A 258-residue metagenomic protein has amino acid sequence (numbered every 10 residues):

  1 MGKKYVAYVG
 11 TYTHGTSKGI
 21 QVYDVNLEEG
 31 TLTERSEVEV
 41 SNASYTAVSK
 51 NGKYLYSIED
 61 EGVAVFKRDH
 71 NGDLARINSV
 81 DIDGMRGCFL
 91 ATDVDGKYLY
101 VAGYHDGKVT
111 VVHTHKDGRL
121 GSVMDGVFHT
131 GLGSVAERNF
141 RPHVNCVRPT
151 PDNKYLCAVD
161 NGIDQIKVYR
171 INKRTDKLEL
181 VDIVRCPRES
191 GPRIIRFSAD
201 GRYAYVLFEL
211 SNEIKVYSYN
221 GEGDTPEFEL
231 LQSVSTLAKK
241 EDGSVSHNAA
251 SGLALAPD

Functional and structural regions predicted by a protein language model:
G2-K3, V48-G52, V94-G96, P151-D152 (+2 more regions): Residue-level detector of Asp-centered blade-edge/turn motifs that repeat once per structural unit in beta-propeller
Y12-H14, I58-D60, Y104, T114 (+4 more regions): Short loop/turn segments immediately following the C-termini of beta-strands
T16, N42, R86, H143 (+2 more regions): Beta-rich catalytic cores
Y23-G30, F66-D73, V111-G121, Y169-K177 (+1 more regions): Short loop/turn segments immediately following beta-strands, especially the blade-tip and inter-blade linker loops
L74-C146: Asp-box/WD-like beta-propeller blade repeats and closely related beta-sheet repeat scaffolds
M124-N139, E229-V245: Surface-exposed loop and turn segments in beta-propeller and other repeat-based domains that flank or scaffold
